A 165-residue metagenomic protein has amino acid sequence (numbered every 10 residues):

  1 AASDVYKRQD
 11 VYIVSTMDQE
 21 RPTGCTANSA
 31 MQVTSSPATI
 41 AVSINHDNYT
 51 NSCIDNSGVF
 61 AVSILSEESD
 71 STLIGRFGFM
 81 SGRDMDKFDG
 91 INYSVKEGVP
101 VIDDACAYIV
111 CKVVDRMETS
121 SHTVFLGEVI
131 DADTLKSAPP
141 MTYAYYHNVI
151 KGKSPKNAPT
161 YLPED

Functional and structural regions predicted by a protein language model:
S3-D165: Basic, polyanion-binding surface patches
